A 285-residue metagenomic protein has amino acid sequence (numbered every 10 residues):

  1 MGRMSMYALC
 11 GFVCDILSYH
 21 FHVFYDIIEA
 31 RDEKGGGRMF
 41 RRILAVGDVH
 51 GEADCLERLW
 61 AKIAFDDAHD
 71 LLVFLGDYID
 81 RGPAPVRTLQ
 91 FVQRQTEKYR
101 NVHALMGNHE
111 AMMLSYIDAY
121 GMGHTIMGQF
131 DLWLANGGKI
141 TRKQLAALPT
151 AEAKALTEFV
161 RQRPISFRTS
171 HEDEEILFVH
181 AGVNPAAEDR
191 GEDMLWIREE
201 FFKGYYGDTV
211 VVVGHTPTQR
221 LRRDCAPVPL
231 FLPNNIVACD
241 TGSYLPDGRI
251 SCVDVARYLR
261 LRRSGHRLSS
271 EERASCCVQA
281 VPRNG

Functional and structural regions predicted by a protein language model:
M1-M6: Methionine residue identity
D15, Y19-F91: N-terminal active-site segment of His-dependent metallophosphoesterases
A45, L72-F74, A104-L105, L177 (+2 more regions): Residue-level marker for buried hydrophobic side chains located in beta-strands that build the well-ordered beta-sheet
D48, D77, G107-N108, T141 (+2 more regions): Divalent metal-coordination and catalytic microenvironments
D54, G82-R87, L114, A187-E188 (+1 more regions): Short N-terminal helix/helix-N-cap motif within the alpha/beta-hydrolase-1
R81-F167: Active-site neighborhood of divalent metal-dependent phosphoester bond hydrolases
L132-A238, G242-G248, Y258-L268: Acidic, His/Gly-enriched loop-helix segments that form or flank divalent-metal centers in metallo-dependent hydrolases
